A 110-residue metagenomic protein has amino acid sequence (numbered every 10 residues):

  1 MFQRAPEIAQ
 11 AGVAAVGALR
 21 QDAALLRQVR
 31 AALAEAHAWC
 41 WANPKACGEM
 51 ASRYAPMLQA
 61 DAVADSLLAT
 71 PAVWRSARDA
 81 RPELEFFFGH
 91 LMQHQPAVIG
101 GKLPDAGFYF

Functional and structural regions predicted by a protein language model:
M1-A51: Pocket-lining segment of extracytoplasmic ligand-binding domains
E49-F110: An extracytoplasmic/periplasmic, membrane-proximal ligand-sensing/linker region
